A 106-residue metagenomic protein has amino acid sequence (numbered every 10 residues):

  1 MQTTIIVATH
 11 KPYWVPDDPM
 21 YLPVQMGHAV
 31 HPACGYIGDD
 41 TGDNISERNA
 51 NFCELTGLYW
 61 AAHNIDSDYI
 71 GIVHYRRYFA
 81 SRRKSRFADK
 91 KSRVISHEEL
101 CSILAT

Functional and structural regions predicted by a protein language model:
M1-T106: ER/Golgi luminal nucleotide-sugar-dependent glycosyltransferases, focusing on the catalytic module
